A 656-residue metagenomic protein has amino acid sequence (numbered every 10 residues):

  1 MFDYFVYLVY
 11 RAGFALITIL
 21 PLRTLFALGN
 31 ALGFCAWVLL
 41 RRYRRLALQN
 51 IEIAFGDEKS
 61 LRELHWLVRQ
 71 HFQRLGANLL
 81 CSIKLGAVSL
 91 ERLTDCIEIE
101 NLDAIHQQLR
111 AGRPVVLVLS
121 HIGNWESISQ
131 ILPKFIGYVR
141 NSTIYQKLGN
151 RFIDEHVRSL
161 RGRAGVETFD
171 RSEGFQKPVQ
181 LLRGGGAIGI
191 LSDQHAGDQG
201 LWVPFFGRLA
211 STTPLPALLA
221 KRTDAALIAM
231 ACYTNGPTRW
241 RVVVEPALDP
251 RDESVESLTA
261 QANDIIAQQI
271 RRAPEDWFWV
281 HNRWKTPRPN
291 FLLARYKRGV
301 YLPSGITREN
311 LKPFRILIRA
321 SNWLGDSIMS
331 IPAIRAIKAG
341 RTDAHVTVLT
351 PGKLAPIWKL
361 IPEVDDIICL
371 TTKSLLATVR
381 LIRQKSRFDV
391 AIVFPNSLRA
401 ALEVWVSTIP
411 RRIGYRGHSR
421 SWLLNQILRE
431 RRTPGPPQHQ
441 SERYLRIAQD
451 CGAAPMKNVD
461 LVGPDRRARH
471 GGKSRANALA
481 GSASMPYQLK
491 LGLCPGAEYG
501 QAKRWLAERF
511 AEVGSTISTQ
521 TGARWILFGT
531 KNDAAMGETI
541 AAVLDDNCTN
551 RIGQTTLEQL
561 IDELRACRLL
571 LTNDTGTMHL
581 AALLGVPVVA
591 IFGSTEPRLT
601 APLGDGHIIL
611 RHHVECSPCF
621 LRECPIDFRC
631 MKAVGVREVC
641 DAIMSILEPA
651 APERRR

Functional and structural regions predicted by a protein language model:
M1-L119, N124, E155-S159, G165 (+1 more regions): Membrane-anchoring hydrophobic helices of lipid-metabolizing enzymes
L39, W66-R69, K134, Y138 (+4 more regions): Non-catalytic C-terminal accessory region of glycerolipid acyltransferases and related lyso-lipid remodeling enzymes
R42-R44, R62, F72, R110-R113 (+7 more regions): Catalytic machinery of carbohydrate-active enzymes, primarily nucleotide-sugar-dependent glycosyltransferases
A104, E173-P178, S254, A377-T378 (+1 more regions): Short acidic active-site motifs
A111-S172, D198-L201, L349, A355: Catalytic core of membrane glycerolipid acyltransferases/transacylases, capturing the structured, soluble-facing
R113-V115, I122, G184-I188, A226 (+2 more regions): Alpha-to-beta junction loops
L119-I122, D193-Q194, H281-R283, S321 (+2 more regions): Short, well-ordered beta-to-alpha junction loops that form the rim of enzyme active sites and present histidine/acidic
G149-F152, G197-D198, L219, S419-L423 (+1 more regions): Short gly/pro/ser/thr-enriched loop/turn and capping motifs at secondary-structure boundaries
